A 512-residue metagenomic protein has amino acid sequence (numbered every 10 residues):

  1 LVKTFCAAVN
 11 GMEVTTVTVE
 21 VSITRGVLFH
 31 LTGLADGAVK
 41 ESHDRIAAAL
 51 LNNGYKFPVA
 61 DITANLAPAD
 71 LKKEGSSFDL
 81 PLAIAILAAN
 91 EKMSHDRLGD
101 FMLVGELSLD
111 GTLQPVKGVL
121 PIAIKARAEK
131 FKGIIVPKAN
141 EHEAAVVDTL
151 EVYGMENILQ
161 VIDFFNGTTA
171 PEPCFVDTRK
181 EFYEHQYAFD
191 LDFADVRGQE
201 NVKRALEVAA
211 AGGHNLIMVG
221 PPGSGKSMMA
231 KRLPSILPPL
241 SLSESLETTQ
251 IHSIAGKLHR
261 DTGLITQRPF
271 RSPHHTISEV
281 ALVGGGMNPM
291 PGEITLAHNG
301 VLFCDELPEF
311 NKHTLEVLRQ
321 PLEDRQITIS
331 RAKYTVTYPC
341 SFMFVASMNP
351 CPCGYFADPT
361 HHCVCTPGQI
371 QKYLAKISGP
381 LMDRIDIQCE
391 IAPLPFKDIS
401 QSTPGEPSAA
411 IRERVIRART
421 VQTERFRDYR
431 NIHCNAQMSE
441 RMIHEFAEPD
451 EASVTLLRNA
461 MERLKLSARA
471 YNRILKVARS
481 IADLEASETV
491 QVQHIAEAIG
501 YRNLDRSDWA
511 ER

Functional and structural regions predicted by a protein language model:
L1-I217, S224, I265, S330 (+2 more regions): Peripheral, non-AAA+ core regions of ATP-driven protein-machinery
V17-I23, L282, D386-C389: Short beta-strand elements
T32-H43, P58, N65-G75, P289 (+1 more regions): Basic, amphipathic alpha-helical bundle interface domains used for macromolecular binding and assembly
T169-V208, G212, P239-I294: P-loop NTPase nucleotide-binding/switch module
M218-H259, D324: Walker A/P-loop
G220, G284, E306: The Walker A (P-loop) glycine that initiates the GxxxxGKT/S ATP-binding motif of P-loop NTPases
N299, D305-E306, V317: Walker B catalytic acidic pair
